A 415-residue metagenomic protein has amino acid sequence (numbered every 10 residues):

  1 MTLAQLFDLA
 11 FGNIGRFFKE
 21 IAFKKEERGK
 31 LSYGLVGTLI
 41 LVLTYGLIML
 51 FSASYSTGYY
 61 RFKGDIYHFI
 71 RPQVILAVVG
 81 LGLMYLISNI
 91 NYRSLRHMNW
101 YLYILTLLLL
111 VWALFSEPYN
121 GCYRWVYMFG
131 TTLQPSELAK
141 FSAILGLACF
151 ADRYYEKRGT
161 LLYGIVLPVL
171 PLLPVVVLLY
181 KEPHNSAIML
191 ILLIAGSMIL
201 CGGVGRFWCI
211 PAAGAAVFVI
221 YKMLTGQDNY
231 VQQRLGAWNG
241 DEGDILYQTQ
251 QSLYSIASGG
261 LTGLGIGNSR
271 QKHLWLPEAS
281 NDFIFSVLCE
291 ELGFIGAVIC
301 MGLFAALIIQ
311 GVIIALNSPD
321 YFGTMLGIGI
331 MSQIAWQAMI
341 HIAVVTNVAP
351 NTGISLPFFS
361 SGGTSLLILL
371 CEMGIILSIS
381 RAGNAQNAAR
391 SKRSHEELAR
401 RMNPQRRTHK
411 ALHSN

Functional and structural regions predicted by a protein language model:
T2-G37, L41-V42, I48-E182, I342-P357 (+4 more regions): Membrane-helix boundary/helix-loop-helix interface segments in multi-pass membrane proteins
I75-L83, E291-G311: Hydrophobic alpha-helical transmembrane segments
G82, I90, G146, G226 (+4 more regions): Transmembrane alpha-helix boundary/anchor motif
W100-L107, L162-K181, N185-L224: Hydrophobic alpha-helical segments of polytopic membrane proteins
Y119-W125, W208-I299, P319-L326: Hydrophobic, glycine- and aromatic-enriched re-entrant/interface helices and adjoining loop segments
E137, L145, Y163-P168, I191 (+6 more regions): Alpha-helical transmembrane segments of multi-pass membrane proteins, especially transporters and channels
A151, I194-F207, R270-G296, S355-L367: Interfacial segments of multi-pass membrane proteins
A315-G353, F359: Loop-to-helix entry and N-terminal half of a specific, functionally important transmembrane alpha helix in multi-pass
